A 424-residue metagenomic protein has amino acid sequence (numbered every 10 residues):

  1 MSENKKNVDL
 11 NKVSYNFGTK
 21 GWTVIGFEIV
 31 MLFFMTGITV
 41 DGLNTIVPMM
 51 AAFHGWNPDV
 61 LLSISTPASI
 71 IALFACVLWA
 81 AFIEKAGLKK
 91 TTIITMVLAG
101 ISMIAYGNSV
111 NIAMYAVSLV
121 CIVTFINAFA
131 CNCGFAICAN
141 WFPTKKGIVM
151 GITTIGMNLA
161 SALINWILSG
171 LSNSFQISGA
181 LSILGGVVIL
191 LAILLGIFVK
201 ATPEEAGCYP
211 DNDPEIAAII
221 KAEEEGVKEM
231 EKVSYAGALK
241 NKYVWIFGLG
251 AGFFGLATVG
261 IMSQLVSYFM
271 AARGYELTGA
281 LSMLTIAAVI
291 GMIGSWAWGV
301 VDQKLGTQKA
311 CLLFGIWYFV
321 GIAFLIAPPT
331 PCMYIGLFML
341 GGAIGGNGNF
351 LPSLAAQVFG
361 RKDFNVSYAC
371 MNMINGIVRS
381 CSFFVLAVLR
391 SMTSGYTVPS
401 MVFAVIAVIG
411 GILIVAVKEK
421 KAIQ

Functional and structural regions predicted by a protein language model:
T23-P58, W79, I261-V266: Extracytoplasmic
T39-M50, A236-S295: Extracytoplasmic gate region of multi-pass secondary transporters
A75-G87, G294-G306, R390-S391: Helix-to-loop junctions at the C-terminal end of transmembrane segments in multipass secondary transporters
V97-V110, W317-P328: C-terminal ends and interior cores of transmembrane alpha-helices in multi-pass membrane transporters/permeases
A113-F129, C332-G346: Hydrophobic core of transmembrane alpha-helices in multi-pass small-molecule transporters, especially MFS/SLC-type
A128-F142, G346-F359: Intracellular juxtamembrane helix-capping segments at the cytosolic ends of symmetry-related transmembrane helices
S161, V358-T393: A late C-terminal transmembrane helix in Major Facilitator Superfamily
T285-A297, D302-L354: C-terminal transmembrane helical hairpin of 12-TM major facilitator-type secondary transporters
